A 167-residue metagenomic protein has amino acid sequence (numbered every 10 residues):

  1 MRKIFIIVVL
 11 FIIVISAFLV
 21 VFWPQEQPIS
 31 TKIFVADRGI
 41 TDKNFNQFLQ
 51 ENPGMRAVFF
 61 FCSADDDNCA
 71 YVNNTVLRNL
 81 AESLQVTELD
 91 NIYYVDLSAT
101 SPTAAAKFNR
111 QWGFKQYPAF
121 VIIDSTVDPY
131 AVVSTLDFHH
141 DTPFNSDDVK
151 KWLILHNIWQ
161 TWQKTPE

Functional and structural regions predicted by a protein language model:
M1-I4: Positively charged n-region of N-terminal signal peptides that target proteins for export
I6-V21: Hydrophobic membrane-insertion alpha-helices, especially the h-region of bacterial N-terminal signal peptides
V21-F45: N-terminal "domain-start" segment that seeds a small globular fold
I33-D42, F61, V86-A104: Thiol-based oxidoreductase modules, predominantly thioredoxin-like and allied folds used for disulfide exchange
N44-L89: Local sequence-structure signature of Cys/Sec-based thiol-disulfide redox active-site neighborhoods
A64-N68, S98-P102, V127-P129: Solvent-exposed loop/turn segments at secondary-structure junctions within structured extracellular/periplasmic domains
N109-S125: Structural micro-motif
V121-E167: Non-catalytic, surface beta->alpha helical segment in thiol-disulfide oxidoreductase systems
